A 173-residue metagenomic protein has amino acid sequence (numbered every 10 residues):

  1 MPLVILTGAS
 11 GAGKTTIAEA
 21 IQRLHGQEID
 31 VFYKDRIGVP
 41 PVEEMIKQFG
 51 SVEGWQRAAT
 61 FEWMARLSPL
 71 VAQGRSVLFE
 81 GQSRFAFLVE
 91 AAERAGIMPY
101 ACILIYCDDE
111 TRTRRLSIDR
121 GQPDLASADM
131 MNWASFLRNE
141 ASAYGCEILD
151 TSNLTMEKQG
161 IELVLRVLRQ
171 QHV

Functional and structural regions predicted by a protein language model:
L3: Walker A (P-loop) ATP-phosphate-binding motif of ABC ATPase nucleotide-binding domains
L6: Hydrophobic anchor at the beta1->P-loop junction of P-loop NTPases
A9-S10: The conserved Walker
T15: Walker A/P-loop
E19-A65: Conserved substrate/cofactor phosphate-moiety recognition/catalytic segment in nucleotide-dependent phosphotransferases
W55-M98: Glycine-rich phosphate-binding loop used to anchor ATP phosphates in small-molecule kinases, encompassing both
G96-S117: Conserved phosphate-donor/acceptor-positioning beta-strand/loop module used by diverse small-molecule
Q122-G160: Small-molecule kinase domains that catalyze NTP-dependent phosphoryl transfer to phosphate-bearing small molecules
